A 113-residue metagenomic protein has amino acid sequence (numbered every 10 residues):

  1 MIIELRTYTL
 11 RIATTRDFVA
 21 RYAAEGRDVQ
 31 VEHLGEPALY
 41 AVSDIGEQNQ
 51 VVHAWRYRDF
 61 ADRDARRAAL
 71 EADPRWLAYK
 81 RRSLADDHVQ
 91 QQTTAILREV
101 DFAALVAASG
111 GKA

Functional and structural regions predicted by a protein language model:
M1-A113: Short S/T/G/P-rich N-terminal loop/turn motif that feeds into the first structured element of a domain
